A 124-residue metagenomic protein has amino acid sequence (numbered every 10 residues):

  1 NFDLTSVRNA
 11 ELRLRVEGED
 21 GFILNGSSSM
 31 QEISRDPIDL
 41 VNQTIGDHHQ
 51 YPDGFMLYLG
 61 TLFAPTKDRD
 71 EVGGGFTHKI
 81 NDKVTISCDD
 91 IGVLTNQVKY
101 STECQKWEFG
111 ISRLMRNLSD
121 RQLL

Functional and structural regions predicted by a protein language model:
N1-L124: Catalytic-pocket segment enriched in acidic/His residues
